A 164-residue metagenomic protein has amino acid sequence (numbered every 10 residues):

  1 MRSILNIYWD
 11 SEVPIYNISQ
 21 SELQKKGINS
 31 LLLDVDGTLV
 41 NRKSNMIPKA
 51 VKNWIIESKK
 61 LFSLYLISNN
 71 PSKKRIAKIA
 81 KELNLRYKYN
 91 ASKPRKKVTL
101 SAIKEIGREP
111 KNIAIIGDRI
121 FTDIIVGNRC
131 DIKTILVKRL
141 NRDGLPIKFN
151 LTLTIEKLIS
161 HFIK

Functional and structural regions predicted by a protein language model:
M1-L33, V40, S44-N45, K49-S63 (+2 more regions): Asp-based, Mg2+/Mn2+-dependent phosphohydrolase catalytic module
S68: Cysteine-nucleophile amide-bond enzymes
